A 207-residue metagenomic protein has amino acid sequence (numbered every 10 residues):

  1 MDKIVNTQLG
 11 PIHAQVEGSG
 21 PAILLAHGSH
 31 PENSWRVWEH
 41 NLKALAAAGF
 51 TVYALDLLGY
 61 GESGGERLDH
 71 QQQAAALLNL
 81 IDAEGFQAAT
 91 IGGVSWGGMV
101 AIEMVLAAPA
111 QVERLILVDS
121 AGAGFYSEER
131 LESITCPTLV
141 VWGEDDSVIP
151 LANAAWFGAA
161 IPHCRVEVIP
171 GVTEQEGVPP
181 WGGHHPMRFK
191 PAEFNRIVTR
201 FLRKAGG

Functional and structural regions predicted by a protein language model:
M1-P11: N-terminal cap/lid segment of alpha/beta-hydrolase-fold proteins
H13-E62: Conserved HGGG/HGGXW glycine-rich cap/lid loop of the alpha/beta-hydrolase fold
H30, L57-G61, G122, T173-E174 (+1 more regions): Alpha/beta-hydrolase active-site loop signature
A54-G92, W181-R188, R196: Active-site loop/oxyanion-hole signature of alpha/beta-hydrolase fold enzymes
Q87-G124: Conserved hydrolase catalytic core segment
I134, V140-W142, D146: Short beta-strand/loop motif that positions the catalytic acidic residue of the alpha/beta-hydrolase fold
S147-N153: Conserved alpha/beta-hydrolase "acid-adjacent" motif
C164-G207: Catalytic active-site module of serine/aspartate enzymes centered on a nucleophile-bearing elbow/loop
